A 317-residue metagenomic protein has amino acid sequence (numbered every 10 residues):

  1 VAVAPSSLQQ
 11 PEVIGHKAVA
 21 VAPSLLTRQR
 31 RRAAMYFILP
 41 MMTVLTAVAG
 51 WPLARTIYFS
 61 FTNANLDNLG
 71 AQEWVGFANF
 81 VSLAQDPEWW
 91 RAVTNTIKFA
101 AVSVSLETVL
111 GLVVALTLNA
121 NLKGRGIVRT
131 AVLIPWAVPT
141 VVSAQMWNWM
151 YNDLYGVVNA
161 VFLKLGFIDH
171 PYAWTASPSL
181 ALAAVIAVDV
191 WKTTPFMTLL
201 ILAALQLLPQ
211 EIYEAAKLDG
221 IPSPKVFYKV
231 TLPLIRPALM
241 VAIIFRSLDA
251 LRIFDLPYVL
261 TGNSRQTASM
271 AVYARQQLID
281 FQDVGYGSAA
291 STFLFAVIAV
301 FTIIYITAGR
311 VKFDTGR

Functional and structural regions predicted by a protein language model:
V1-A2, Q266: Short intrinsically disordered, low-complexity coil segments enriched in acidic
A2-R28: Short, Lys/Arg-rich, polar N-terminal cytosolic tail immediately upstream of the first transmembrane signal-anchor
R30-R317: A structural signal for multi-pass alpha-helical bundles of membrane permease subunits that mediate small-molecule
